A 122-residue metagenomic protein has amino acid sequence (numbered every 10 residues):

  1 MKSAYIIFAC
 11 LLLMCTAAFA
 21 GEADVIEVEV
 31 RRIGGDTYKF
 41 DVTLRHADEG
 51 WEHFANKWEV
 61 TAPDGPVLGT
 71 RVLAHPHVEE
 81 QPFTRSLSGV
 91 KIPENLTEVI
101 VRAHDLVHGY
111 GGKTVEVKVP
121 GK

Functional and structural regions predicted by a protein language model:
M1-F8: Bacterial N-terminal signal peptides that target proteins for export
C15-A17: N-terminal signal peptide c-region/cleavage motif recognized by signal peptidases
G21-W58: Short, surface-exposed binding/anchoring microloops in extracellular/periplasmic proteins
R32-D36, V60-V67, K91-T97: A short, structured loop/turn motif at beta-sheet edges
H53-V78: The feature marks short-to-medium sequence segments in extracytoplasmic or secretory-pathway proteins
E59-T61, S86, K113: Residues lining hydrophobic/aromatic ligand-binding pockets adjacent to catalytic sites
G69-I100, H104-G109: Short, solvent-exposed, Trp/other aromatic-anchored flexible loops in extracytoplasmic proteins
Y110-V119: Edge beta-strands of extracellular beta-sandwich domains
